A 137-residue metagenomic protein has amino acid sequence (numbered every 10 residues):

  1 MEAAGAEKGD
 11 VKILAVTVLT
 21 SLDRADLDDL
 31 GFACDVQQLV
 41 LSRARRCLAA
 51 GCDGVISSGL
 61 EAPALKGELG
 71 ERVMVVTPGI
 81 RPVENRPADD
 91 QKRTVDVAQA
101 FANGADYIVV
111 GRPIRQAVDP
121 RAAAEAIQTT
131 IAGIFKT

Functional and structural regions predicted by a protein language model:
M1-A3, F101, I114-T137: C-terminal helical cap(s) of enzyme catalytic domains, especially alpha/beta-barrels
M1-G54, S58-P63, E68-M74, R81-R86: Conserved anion-binding
F32-Q37, M74-V75, T94-V97, Q128-T130: Short, low-complexity, polar/charged sequence segments that are solvent-exposed and flexible
Q37-S42, I80-R81, Q99-N103, A132-F135: Glycine-rich loops and low-complexity Gly/Arg-rich segments that provide flexible linkers or classic glycine-based
A44, A62, V97-A98, A124: Generic hydrophobic/aromatic pocket-lining and core-packing "Φ" positions
C47, L65, A100, G111 (+1 more regions): Conserved, mostly hydrophobic/aromatic
A62-G70, A88, V95, T129-A132 (+1 more regions): N-terminal amphipathic alpha-helix/helix-capping segment at the start of soluble metabolic enzymes
P82-V83, D90-A123: Glycine-rich phosphate-binding active-site loops on the catalytic face of alpha/beta enzymes
